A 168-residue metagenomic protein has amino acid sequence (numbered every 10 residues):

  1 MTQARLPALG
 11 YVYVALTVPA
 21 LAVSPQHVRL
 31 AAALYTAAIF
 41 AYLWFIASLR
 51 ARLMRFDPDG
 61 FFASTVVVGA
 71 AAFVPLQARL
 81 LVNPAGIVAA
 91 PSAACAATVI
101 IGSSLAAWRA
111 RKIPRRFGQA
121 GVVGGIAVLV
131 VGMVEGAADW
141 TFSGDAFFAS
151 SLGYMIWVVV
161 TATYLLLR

Functional and structural regions predicted by a protein language model:
M1-R168: Hydrophobic, aromatic-enriched alpha-helical segments typical of multi-pass transmembrane helices
